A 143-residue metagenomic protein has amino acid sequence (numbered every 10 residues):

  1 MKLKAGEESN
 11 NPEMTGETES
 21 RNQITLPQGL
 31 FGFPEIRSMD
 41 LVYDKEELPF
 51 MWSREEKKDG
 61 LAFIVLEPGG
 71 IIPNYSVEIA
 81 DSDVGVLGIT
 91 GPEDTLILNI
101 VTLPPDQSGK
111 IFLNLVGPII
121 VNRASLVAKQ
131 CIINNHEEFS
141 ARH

Functional and structural regions predicted by a protein language model:
K2-N74, P92-H143: Long, compositionally biased stretches
E78: Short aromatic/basic micro-patch
D81-G91: Short active-site loop/helix that positions an aromatic residue
